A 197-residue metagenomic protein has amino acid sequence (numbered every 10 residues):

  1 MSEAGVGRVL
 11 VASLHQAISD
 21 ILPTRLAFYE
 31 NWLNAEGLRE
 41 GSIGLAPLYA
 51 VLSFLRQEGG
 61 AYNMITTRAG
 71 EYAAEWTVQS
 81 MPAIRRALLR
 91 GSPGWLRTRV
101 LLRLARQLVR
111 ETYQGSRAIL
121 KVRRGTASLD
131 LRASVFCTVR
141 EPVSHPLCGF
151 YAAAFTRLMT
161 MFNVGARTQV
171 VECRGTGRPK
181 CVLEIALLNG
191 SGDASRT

Functional and structural regions predicted by a protein language model:
M1-T126, V135-G149, E172, G177-V182 (+1 more regions): N-terminal accessory segment detector
L129-D130: Amphipathic coiled-coil signal-relay and dimerization helices
C148-V164: Active-site helix/loop of acyl-thioester processing domains in fatty-acid/polyketide metabolism, spanning hotdog-fold
V164-C173: Low-complexity, intrinsically disordered Gly/Pro/Thr-rich segments
